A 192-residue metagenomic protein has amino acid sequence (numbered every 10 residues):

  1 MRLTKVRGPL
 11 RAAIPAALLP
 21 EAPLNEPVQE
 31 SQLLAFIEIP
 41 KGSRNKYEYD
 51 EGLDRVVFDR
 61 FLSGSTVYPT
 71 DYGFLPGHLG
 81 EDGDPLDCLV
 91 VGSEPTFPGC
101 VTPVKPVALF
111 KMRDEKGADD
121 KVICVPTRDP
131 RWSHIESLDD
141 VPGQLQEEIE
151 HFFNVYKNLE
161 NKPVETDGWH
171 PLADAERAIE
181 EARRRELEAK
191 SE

Functional and structural regions predicted by a protein language model:
R2-E192: Hydrophobic N-terminal alpha-helices or hydrophobic patches in metabolic proteins across all domains of life
